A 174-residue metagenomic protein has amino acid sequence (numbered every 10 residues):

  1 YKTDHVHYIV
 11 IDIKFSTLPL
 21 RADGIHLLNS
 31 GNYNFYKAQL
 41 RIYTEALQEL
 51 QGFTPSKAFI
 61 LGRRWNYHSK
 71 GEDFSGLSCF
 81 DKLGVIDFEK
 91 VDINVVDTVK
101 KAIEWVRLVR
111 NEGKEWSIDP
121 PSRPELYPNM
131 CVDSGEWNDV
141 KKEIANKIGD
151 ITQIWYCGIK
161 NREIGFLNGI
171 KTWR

Functional and structural regions predicted by a protein language model:
Y1-V99: Mg2+/Mn2+-dependent nuclease catalytic core
I11, N32, N138-V140, I148 (+1 more regions): Generic detector of bulky aromatic hydrophobic side chains
L18, I42-G52, R107, N111 (+3 more regions): Hydrophobic/aromatic-lined pockets within catalytic cores
K57-G62, I93-W155, I159: Mixed-charge, glycine-rich, non-catalytic linkers/tails in nucleic-acid processing enzymes
K147-G149, C157-R174: Accessory alpha-helical DNA-binding modules that contact the DNA backbone or grooves
